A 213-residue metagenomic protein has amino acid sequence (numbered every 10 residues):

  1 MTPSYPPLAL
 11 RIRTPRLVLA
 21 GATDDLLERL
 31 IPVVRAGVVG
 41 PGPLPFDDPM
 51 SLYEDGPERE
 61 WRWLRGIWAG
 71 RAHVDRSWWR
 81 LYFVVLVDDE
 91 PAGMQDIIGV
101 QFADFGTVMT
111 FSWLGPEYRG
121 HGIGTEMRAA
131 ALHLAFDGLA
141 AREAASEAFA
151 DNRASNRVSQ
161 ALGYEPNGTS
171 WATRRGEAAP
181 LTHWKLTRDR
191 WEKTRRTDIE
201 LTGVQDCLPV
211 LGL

Functional and structural regions predicted by a protein language model:
M1-E117, L134, G138, A172-L213: GNAT-family acyltransferases
W113-L114, G120-A135, R157-A161: Conserved acetyl-CoA-binding loop-helix of GNAT-fold acetyltransferases
D137-E147: Conserved GNAT acetyl-CoA-binding A-motif
S146-N156: Conserved beta-strand-loop-alpha-helix junction that forms the acyl-donor binding cleft
E147, S170-A172: Short, Lys/Arg-rich nucleic-acid/phosphate-binding segment
Q160-S170: Conserved acetyl-CoA-binding loop of GNAT-fold acetyltransferases
